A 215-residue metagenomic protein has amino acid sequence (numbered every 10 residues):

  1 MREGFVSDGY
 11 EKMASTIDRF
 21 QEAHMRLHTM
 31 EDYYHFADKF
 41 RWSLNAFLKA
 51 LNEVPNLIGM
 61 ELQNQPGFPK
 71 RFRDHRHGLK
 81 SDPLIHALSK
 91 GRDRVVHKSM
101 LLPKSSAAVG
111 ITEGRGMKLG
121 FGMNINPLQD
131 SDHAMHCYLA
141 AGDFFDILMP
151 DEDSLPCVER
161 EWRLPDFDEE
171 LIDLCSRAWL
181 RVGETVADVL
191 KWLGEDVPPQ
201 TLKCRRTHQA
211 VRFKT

Functional and structural regions predicted by a protein language model:
R2-N45, Q63-T215: Acidic, Ser/Thr/Gly/Pro-rich intrinsically disordered interaction regions
L44-I58: Hydrophobic alpha-helical packing segments in soluble, helical-rich domains
